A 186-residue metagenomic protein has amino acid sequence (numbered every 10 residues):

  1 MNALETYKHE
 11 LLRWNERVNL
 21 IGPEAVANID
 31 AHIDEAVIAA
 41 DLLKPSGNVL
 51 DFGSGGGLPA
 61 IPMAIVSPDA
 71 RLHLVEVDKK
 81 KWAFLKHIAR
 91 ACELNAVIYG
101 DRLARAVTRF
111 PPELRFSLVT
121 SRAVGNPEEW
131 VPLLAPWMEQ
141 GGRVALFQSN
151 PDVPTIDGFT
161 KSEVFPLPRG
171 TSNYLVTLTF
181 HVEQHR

Functional and structural regions predicted by a protein language model:
M1-S46, K80-L94: Class I SAM-dependent transferase core
K44, S67, E139: Short conserved AdoMet
S46-G55: Conserved class I S-adenosyl-L-methionine
G55-L58, S67: Short connector loops at helix/strand junctions that flank enzyme active sites, especially segments positioning acidic
A60, A70-H73, V77-H185: S-adenosylmethionine
M63: Aromatic pocket-lining residues of Rossmann-like dinucleotide-binding sites
